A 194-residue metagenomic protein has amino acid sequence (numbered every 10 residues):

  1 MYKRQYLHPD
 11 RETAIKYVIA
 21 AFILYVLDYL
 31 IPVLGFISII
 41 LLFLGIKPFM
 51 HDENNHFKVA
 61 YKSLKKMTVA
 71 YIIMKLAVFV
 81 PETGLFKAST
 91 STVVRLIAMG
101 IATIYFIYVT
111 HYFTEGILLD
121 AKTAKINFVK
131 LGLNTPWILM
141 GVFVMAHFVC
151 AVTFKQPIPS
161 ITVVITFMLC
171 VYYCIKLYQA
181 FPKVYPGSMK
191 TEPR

Functional and structural regions predicted by a protein language model:
K3-L27, L34-P81, I101-H147, I165-R194: Membrane-interface extramembranous regions at the lipid-water interface
L27-L34, T153-P157: Transmembrane helix interruption/hinge and helix-loop junction motifs
E82-T90: Mature, Sec-exported extracytoplasmic domains of Gram-positive
S89-T90, F148-M168: Extracellular/periplasmic helix-loop-helix junctions in multi-pass membrane proteins
T92-I104: Alpha-helical transmembrane segments
